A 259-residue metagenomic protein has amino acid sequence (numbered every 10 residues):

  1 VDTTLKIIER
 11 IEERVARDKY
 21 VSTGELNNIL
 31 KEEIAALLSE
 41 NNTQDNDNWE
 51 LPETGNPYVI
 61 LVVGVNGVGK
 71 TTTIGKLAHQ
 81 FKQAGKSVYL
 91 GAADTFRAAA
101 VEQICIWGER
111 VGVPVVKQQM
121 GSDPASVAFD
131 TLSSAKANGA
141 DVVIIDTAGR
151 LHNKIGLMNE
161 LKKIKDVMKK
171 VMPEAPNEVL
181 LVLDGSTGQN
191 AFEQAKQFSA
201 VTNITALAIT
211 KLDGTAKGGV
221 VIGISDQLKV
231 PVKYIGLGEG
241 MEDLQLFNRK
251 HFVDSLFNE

Functional and structural regions predicted by a protein language model:
V1-A93, A100-G121, A128-K136, A140-I145: Primarily NTPase-proximal linker/entry elements flanking Walker-type ATP/GTP-binding cores
L5, Y20, G24, A98 (+3 more regions): Non-catalytic, surface-exposed connector residues within folded enzymatic/regulatory domains
E9-V21, K163, H251-E259: Compositionally biased, low-complexity linear motifs
K70, D94, D146, D184 (+1 more regions): Acidic active-site catalytic centers that drive phospho-/nucleotidyl reactions and related ester hydrolyses
Q103, D123-N138, H152-N258: Conserved catalytic-core segment of NTP-binding enzymes
A148-R150: Short glycine-rich anion-binding loops that position phosphate/pyrophosphate groups of nucleotides and phosphorylated
